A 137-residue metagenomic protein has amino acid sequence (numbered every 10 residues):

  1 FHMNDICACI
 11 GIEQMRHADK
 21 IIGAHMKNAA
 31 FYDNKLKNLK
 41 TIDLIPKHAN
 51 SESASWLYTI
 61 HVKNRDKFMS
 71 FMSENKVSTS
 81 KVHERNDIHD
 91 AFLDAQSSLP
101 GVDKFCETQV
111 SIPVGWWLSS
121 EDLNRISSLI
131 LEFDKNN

Functional and structural regions predicted by a protein language model:
F1-N137: PLP-dependent aminotransferase class I/II
